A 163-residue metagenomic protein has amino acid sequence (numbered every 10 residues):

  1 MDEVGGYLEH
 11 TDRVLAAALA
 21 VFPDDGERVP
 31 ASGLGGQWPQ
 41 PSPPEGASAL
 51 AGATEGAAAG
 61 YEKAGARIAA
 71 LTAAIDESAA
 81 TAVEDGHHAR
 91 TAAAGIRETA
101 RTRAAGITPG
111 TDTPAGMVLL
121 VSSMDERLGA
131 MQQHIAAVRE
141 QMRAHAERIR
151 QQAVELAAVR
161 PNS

Functional and structural regions predicted by a protein language model:
D2-V14: Low-complexity repetitive segments in secreted/extracellular proteins
D12, A16-L19, P23, P30 (+1 more regions): Amphipathic alpha-helical hairpins/coiled-coils and adjacent low-complexity
G33: N-terminal carbohydrate-binding/catalytic regions of secreted carbohydrate-active enzymes
G36-W38: Short, conserved "active-site rim" segments that organize catalytic pockets and cofactor/ligand binding
